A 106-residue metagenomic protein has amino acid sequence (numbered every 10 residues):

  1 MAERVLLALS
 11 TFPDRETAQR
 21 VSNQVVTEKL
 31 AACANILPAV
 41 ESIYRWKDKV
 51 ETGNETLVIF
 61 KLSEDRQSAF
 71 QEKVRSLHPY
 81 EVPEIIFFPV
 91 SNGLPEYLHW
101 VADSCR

Functional and structural regions predicted by a protein language model:
M1-R106: Positively charged, small/polar-rich N-terminal and surface patches that mediate targeting and assembly and bind
